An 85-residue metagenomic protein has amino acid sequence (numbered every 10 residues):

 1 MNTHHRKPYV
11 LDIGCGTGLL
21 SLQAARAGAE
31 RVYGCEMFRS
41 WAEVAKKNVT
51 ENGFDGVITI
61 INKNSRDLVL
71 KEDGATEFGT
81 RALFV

Functional and structural regions predicted by a protein language model:
M1-H5: Glycine-rich helix-loop-beta junction characteristic of Rossmann-like nucleotide cofactor-binding loops
K7-G14: Conserved class I S-adenosyl-L-methionine
T17: Conserved SAM/SAH-binding loop
A25-R26: Gly/Ala-rich phosphate-binding loop of Rossmann-like dinucleotide-binding domains, activating on the conserved
R31-E36: Conserved SAM-binding motif I beta-strand of class I
S40-W41: Conserved short alpha-helix immediately C-terminal to the canonical SAM/SAH-binding motif I of Rossmann-like
V44-G79: S-adenosyl-L-methionine
